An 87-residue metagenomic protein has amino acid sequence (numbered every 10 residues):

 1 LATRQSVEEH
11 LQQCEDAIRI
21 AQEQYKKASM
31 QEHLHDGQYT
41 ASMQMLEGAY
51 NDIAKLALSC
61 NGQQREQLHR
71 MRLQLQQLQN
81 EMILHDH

Functional and structural regions predicted by a protein language model:
A2-H35: N-terminal acidic leader/helix
R4, E8, L58-R65: Short, structured coil/loop segments at alpha-helix boundaries
E8, D36-E47, R65-L73: Short, charged, amphipathic alpha-helical segments
L11, Q22, H69-M71, L75-Q77: Compositionally biased, intrinsically disordered or low-complexity tracts enriched in glycine and polar/hydroxyl
A17-Q24, M45-D52, Q74: Amphipathic, well-ordered alpha-helical segments in soluble domains
Q31-L34, Q38, S59, E66 (+1 more regions): Soluble, cytosolic/nucleoplasmic coiled-coil alpha-helices used as oligomeric scaffolds and tethers in large eukaryotic
G48-G62, Q77-H87: Amphipathic alpha-helical coiled-coil segments
